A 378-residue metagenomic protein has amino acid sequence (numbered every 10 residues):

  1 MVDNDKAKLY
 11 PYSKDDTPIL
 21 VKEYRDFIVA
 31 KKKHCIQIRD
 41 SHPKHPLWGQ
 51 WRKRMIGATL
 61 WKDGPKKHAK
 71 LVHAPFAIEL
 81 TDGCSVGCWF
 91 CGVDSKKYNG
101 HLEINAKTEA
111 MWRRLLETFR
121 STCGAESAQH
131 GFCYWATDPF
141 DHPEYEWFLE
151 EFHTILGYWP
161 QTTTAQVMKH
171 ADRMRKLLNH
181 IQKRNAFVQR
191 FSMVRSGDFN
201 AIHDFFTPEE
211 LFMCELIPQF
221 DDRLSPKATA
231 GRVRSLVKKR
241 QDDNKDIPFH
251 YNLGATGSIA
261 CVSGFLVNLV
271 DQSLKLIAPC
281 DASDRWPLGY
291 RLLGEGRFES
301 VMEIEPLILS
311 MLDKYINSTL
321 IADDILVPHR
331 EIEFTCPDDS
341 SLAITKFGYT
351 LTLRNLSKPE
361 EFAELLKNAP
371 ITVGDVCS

Functional and structural regions predicted by a protein language model:
M1-V21, D323-S341: Long terminal accessory regions outside catalytic cores
K6-A77: N-terminal [4Fe-4S]-dependent radical SAM core
E79-T81, G92-L211, L216-I217: Conserved glycine-rich "GG(E/T)P / GGGxP" loop and the immediately following alpha-helix in the radical SAM core
G83, G87: The −1 position to Zn-ligating cysteines in a subset of zinc-ribbon hairpins
Y98-N99, S283-P287, P359-E361: A short local loop/turn or secondary-structure capping micro-motif enriched for an aromatic residue
N179-A343, R354: Radical SAM enzyme [4Fe-4S]-AdoMet core and its adjacent flexible, acidic and glycine-rich loops/tails across
T350-S378: Long, charge-rich, low-complexity alpha-helical segments
